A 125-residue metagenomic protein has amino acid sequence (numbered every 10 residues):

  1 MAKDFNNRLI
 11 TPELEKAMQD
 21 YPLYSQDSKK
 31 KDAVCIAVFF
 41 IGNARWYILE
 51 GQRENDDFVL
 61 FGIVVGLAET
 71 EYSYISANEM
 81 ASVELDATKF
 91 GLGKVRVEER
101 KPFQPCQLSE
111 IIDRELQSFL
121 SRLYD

Functional and structural regions predicted by a protein language model:
M1-G42, L123-D125: N-terminal domain-onset segments
K3, A37-V38, V59, T88 (+2 more regions): Short non-domain terminal segments
N6-N7, N43, N55, N78: Detector for Asparagine
E15-M18, F40, G66, V97 (+1 more regions): Generic detection of intrinsically disordered/low-complexity segments and helix-coil linkers/edges
Q19, Q26, Q52, Q104-Q107 (+1 more regions): Residue-identity detector for glutamine
L49-D86: Acidic, aromatic-enriched beta-alpha/helix-loop junctions
E71-L123: Helix-rich interaction surfaces within compact, conserved domain-sized segments that mediate assembly or partner
